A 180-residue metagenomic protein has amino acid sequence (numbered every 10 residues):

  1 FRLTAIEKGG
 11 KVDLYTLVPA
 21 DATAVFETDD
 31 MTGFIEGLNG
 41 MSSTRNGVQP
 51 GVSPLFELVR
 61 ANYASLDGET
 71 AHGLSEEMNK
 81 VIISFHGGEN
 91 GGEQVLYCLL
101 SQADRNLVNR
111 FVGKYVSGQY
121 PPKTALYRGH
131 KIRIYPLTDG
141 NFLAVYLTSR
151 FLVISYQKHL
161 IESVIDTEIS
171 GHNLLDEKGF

Functional and structural regions predicted by a protein language model:
F1-I134: Structural boundary/hinge residues at secondary-structure and domain interfaces
T138-F180: A conserved glycine-rich beta-strand in the N-terminal activation segment of trypsin-fold
